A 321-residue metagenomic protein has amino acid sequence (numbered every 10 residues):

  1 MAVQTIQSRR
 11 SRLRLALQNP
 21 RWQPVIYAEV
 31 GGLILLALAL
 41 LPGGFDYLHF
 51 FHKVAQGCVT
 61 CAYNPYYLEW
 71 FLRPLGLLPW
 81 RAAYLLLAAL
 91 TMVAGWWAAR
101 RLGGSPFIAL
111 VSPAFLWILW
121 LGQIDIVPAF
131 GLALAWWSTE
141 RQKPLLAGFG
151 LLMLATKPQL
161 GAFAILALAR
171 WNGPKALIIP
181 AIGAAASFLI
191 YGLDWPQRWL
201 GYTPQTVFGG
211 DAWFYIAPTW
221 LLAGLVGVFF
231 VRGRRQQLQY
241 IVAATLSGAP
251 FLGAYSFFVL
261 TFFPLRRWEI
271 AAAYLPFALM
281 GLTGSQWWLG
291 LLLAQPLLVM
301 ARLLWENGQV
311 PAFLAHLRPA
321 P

Functional and structural regions predicted by a protein language model:
A2-L146, A167-L293, R302-P321: Primarily membrane-embedded glycan-assembly and transfer machineries that use lipid-linked glycans
G150-L152: Structural signature of hydrophobic alpha-helical transmembrane segments
K157: Glycine-rich, mobile lid/loop segments that gate access to catalytic sites or pores
L160: Short active-site segment of divalent metal-dependent hydrolases/proteases that encodes the spacing between
